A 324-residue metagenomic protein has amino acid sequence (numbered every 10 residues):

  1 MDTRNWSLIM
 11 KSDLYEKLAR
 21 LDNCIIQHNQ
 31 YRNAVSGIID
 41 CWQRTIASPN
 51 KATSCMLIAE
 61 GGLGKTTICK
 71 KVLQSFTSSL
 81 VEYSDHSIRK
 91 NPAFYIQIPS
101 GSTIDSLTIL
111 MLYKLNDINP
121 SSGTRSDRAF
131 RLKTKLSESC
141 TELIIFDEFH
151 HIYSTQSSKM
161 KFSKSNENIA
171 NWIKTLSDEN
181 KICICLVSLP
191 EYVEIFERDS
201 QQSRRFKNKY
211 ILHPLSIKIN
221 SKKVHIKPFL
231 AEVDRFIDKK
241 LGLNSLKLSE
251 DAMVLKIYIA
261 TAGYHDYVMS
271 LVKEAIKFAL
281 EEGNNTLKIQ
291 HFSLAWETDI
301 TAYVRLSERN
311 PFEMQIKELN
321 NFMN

Functional and structural regions predicted by a protein language model:
D2-K17, G62, N91, I219 (+1 more regions): C-terminal alpha-helical "lid" subdomain
W6-L14, V35, T103-L110, D117-C183 (+3 more regions): Mid-core helix/loop region of P-loop NTP-binding domains shared across ATPases and GTPases
R20-Q43: N-terminal pre-Walker A segment at the start of P-loop NTPase domains
N50-K71: Walker A/P-loop nucleotide-binding motif
S75-H86, I118-N119: Post-Walker A helix-loop "phosphate-sensing" segment adjacent to the P-loop in P-loop NTPases
R89-S102: A short hydrophobic beta-strand->loop->alpha-helix junction that borders the nucleotide-binding pocket of P-loop NTPases
H151-Q156, F162, N166-L248, A252: The catalytic "switch" region of P-loop NTPases
